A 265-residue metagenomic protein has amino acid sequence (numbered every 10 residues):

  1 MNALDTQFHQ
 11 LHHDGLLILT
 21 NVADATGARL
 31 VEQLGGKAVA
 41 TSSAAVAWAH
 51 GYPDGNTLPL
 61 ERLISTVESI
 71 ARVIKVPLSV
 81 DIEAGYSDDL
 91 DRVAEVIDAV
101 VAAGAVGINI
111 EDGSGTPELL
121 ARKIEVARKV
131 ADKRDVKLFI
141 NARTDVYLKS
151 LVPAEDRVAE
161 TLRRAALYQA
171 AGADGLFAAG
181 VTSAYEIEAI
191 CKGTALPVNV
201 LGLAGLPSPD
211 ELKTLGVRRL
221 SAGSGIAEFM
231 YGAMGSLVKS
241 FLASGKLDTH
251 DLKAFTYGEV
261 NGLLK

Functional and structural regions predicted by a protein language model:
N2-V80, G85-A222, F229-S240: Alpha/beta enzyme core
F8, G225-K265: Extended, intrinsically disordered, low-complexity segments
